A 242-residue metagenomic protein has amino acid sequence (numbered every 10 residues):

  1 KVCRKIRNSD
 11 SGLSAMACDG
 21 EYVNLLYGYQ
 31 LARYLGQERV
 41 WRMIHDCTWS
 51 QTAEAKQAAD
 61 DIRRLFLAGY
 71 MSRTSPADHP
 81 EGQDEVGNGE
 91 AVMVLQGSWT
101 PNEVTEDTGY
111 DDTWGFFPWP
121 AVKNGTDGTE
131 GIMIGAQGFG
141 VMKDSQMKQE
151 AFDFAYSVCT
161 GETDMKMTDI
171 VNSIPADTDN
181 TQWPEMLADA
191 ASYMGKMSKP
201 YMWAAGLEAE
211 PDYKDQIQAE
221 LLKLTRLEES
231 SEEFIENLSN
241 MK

Functional and structural regions predicted by a protein language model:
K1-C47, R63, A91: Extracytoplasmic/periplasmic solute-binding protein
V2-I6, H45-S75: Glycine-centered hinge/linker elements that transmit conformational signals in sensory and ligand-binding systems
C3, S9-G12, A155-D179: Periplasmic-binding protein-like
G20, L35-Q57, E106-T108, A121-E130 (+2 more regions): Short, solvent-exposed loop/beta-turn-alpha elements that line the ligand-binding surface or hinge of extracytoplasmic
A68, E106-I170: Extracytoplasmic/periplasmic substrate-recognition and gating elements
R73-G87: Short helix-initiation/N-cap motifs at beta->coil->alpha
H79, Q96-P101, G135-Q137: Beta->alpha turn/N-cap motifs
V171-N180, E185-K242: C-terminal capping/gating helix-and-loop segments adjacent to ligand/active sites or protein-protein/ligand interfaces
